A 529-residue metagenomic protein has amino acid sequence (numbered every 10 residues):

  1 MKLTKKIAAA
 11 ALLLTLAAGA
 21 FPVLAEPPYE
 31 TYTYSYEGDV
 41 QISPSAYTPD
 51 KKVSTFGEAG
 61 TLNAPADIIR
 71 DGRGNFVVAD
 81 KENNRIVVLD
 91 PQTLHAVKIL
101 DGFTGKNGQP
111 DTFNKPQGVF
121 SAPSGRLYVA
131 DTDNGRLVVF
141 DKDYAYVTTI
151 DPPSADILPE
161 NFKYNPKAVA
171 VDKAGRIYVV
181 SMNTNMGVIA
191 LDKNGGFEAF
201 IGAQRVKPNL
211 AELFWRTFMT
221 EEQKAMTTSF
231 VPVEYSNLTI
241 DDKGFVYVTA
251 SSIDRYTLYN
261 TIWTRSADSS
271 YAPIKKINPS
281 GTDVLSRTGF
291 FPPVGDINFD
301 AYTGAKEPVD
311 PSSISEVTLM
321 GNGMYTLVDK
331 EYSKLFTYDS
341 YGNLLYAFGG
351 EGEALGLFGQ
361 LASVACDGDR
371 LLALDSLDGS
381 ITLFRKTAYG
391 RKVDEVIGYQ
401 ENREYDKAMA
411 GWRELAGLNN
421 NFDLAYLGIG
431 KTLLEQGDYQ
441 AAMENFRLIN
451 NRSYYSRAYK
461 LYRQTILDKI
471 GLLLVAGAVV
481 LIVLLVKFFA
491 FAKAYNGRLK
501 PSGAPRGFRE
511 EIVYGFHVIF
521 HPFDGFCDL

Functional and structural regions predicted by a protein language model:
A11-G19: Bacterial N-terminal signal peptides
F21-A25: Sec/Tat signal peptide C-region and signal peptidase I cleavage site
E26-A410, E414-K431: Eukaryotic scaffold repeat domains enriched in small/polar residues
A425, A458-Y459: TPR alpha-solenoid repeat register
L434-S456: TPR/TPR-like (Sel1-like) alpha-helical repeat modules
Y459-G477: Juxtamembrane/start-of-transmembrane alpha-helix segments at the extracytoplasmic/lumenal side of membrane anchors
A478-K493: Alpha-helical transmembrane segments
A494-L529: N-terminal juxtamembrane cytosolic/stromal segments of multi-pass membrane proteins
